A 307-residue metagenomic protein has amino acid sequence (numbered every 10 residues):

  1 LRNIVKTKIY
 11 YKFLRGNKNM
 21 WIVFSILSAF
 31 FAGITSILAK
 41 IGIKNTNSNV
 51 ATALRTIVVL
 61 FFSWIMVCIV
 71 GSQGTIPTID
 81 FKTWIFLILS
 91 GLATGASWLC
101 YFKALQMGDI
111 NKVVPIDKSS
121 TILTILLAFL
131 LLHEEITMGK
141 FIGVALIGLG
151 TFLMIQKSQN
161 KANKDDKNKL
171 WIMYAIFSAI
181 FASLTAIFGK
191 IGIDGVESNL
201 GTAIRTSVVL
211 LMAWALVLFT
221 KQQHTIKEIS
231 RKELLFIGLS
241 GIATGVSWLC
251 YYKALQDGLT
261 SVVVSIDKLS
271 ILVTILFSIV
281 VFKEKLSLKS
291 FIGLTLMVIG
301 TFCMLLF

Functional and structural regions predicted by a protein language model:
R2-I26, I122-I180, S287-F307: Juxtamembrane helix-loop boundary signature in multi-pass membrane transporters
I9-F30, A39-L87, W98-G108, Q156-Y174 (+3 more regions): Membrane-interface interhelical linkers
L27, L54-R55, L89, I116-S119 (+4 more regions): Hydrophobic core positions of alpha-helical segments in small-molecule transporters and transporter systems
G33, I37, W64, G91-G95 (+8 more regions): Hydrophobic/small/kink-forming positions within alpha-helical transmembrane segments of polytopic membrane proteins
G42, A51, A104, L130-L132 (+5 more regions): Hydrophobic/aromatic residues within transmembrane alpha-helices of multi-pass small-molecule transporters
N49-V50, N111, T137, N199-L200 (+2 more regions): Residues that define the loop-to-transmembrane-helix transition and helix capping in multi-pass membrane transporters
I57-F62, I116-L130, V208-M212, I266-V280 (+1 more regions): Alpha-helical transmembrane segments of compact multi-pass small-molecule transporters, enriched in specific families
S63-G74, T124-I136, F181-D194, A243-D257 (+1 more regions): Hydrophobic alpha-helical transmembrane segments in multi-pass integral membrane proteins
